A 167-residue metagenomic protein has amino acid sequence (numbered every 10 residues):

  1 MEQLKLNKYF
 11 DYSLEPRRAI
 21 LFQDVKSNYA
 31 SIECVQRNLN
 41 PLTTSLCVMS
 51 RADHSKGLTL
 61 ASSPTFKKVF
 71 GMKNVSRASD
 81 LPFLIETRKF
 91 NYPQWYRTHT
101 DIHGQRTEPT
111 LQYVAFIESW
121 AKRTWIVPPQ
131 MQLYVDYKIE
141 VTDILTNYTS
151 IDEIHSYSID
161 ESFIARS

Functional and structural regions predicted by a protein language model:
M1-S167: Residues that scaffold, gate, or flank divalent-cation-dependent active/transport sites
